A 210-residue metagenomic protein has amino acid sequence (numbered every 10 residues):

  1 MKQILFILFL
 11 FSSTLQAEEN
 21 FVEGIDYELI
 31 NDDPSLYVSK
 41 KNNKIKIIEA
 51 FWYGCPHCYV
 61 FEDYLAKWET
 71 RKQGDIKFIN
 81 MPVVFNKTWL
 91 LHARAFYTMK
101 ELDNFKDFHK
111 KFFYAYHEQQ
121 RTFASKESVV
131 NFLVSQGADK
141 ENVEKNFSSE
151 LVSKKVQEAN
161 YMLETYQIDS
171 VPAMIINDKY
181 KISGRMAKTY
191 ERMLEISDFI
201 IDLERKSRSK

Functional and structural regions predicted by a protein language model:
M1-I7: Sec-dependent signal peptide recognition, specifically the positively charged N-region followed immediately by
I7, F11-L90, N160, E164-S170 (+1 more regions): Extracytoplasmic thiol/disulfide redox context detector
G54-H57, V84-T88, Y114-Q119, L151-V152 (+1 more regions): Solvent-exposed loop/turn segments at secondary-structure junctions within structured extracellular/periplasmic domains
H57, N104, D139: Short phosphate-engaging motifs
C58, T88-W89, T122, M186 (+1 more regions): Alpha-helix N-cap/helix-start motif
E62-E69, H92-F96, H109, K126 (+5 more regions): Extracytoplasmic/secreted envelope proteins and their assembly/folding machinery, especially bacterial periplasmic
R71-E101, K106-V134: Structural microenvironment flanking redox-active thiols in thiol-disulfide oxidoreductases
S135-K210: C-terminal cap of thioredoxin/glutaredoxin-like
